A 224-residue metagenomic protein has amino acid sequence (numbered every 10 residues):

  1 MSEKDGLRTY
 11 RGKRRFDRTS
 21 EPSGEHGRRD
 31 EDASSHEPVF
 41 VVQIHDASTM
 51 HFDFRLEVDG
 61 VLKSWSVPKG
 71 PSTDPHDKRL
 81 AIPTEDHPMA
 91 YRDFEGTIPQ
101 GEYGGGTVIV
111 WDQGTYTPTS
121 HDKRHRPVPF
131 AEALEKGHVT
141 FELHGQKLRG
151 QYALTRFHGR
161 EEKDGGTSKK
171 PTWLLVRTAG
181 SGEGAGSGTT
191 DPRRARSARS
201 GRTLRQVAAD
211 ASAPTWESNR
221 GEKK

Functional and structural regions predicted by a protein language model:
M1-K224: A charge-rich, low-complexity, intrinsically flexible signal that marks solvent-exposed coils, linkers, repeats
